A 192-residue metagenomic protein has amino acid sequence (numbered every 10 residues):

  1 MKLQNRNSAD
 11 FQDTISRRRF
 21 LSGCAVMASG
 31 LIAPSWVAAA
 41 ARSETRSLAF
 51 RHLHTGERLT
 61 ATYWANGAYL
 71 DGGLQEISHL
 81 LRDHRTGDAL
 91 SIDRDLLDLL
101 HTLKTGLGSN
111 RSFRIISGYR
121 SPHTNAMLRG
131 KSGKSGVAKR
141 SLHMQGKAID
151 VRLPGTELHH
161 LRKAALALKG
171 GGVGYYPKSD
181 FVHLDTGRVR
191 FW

Functional and structural regions predicted by a protein language model:
M1-I15: N-terminal secretory signal peptides
K2-Q4, R46-R51, K134-W192: Catalytic cores and adjacent binding grooves of peptidoglycan-active enzymes
S16-I32: N-terminal export leaders
P34-T62: C-terminal segment of N-terminal export signals and the immediately downstream linker at the start of the mature
G67-R114: Active-site acidic/histidine clusters and adjacent loop/turn architecture that either coordinate catalytic ions
L97-H101, N125, L158, R162: Extracytoplasmic/secreted envelope proteins and their assembly/folding machinery, especially bacterial periplasmic
S112-M127: Acidic helix-start/capping segments at beta-turn-to-alpha-helix junctions
N125-G136: Active-site nucleotide-donor binding segment shared across nucleotidyl transfer reactions
